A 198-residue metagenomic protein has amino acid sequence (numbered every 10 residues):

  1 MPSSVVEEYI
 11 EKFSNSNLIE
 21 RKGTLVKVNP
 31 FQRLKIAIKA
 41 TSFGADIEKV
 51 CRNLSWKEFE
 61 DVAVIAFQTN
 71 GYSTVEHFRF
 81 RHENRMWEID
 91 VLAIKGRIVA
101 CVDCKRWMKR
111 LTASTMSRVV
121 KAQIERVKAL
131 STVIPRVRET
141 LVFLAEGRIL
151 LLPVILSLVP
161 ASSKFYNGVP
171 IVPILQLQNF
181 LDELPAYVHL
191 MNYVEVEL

Functional and structural regions predicted by a protein language model:
M1-L198: Intrinsically disordered, low-complexity Ser/Thr/Pro/Gly-rich regulatory segments
